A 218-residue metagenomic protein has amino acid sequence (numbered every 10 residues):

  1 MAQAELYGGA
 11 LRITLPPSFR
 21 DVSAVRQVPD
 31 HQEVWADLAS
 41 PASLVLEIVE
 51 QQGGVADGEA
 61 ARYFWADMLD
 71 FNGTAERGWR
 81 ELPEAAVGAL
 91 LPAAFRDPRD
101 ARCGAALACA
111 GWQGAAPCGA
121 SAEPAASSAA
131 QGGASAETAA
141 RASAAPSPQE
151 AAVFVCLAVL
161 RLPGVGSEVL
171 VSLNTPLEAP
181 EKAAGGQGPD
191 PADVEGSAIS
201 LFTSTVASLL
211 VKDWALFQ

Functional and structural regions predicted by a protein language model:
M1-T14, N72, A192-A198: Short aromatic-glycine motifs in intrinsically disordered, low-complexity regions
G9-V25: Proline-anchored loop/turn motifs at beta-strand termini and strand-loop-strand connectors
D21-L170, T175-E181: Conserved polar/disulfide-associated segments of primarily extracytoplasmic proteins
L170-Q218: Surface-exposed amphipathic alpha-helical segments
